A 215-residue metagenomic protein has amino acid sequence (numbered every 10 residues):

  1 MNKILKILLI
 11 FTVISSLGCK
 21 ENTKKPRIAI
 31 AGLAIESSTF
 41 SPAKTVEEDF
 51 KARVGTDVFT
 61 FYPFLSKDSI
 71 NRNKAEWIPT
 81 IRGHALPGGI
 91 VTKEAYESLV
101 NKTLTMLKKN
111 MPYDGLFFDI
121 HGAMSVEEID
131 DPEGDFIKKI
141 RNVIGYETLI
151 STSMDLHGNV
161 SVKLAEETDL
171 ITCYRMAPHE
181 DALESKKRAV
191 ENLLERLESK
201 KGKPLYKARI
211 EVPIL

Functional and structural regions predicted by a protein language model:
M1-N2, P178: N-terminal secretory signal peptides that target proteins for export/translocation
N2-I10: Sec-dependent signal peptide recognition, specifically the positively charged N-region followed immediately by
F11-K25: Bacterial Sec-dependent signal peptides at the C-terminal "C-region" and cleavage site
L17, P112, G202-K203: Intrinsically disordered or highly flexible coil/loop and linker segments, enriched in small and charged/polar residues
K25-M106: N-terminal glycine-rich anion-binding loop in soluble enzyme alpha/beta folds
A29, A34, F40-P42, K93-V100 (+1 more regions): Active-site histidine-anchored catalytic micro-motif
A85-G89, H121-V126, P178, I210-L215: Active-site-proximal beta-alpha loop/turn segments in soluble metabolic enzymes
L197-L215: Internal, active-site/partner-interface "lid" segment
